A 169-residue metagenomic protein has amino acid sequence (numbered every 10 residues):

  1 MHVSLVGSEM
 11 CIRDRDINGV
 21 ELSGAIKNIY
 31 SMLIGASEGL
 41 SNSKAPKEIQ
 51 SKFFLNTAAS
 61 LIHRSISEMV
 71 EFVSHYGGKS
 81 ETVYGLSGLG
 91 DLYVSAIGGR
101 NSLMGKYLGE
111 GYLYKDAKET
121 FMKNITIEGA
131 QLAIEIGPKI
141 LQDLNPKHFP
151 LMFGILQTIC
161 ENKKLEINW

Functional and structural regions predicted by a protein language model:
M1-I12: Single conserved hydrophobic/aromatic residue that forms the stacking wall/gate of nucleotide- or nucleobase-binding
H2, E21-L22: Short secondary-structure boundary/capping segments
D14-D16, E21, K27, M32-N42 (+3 more regions): NAD(P)-dependent Rossmann-like dehydrogenase/reductase catalytic/cofactor-binding core
